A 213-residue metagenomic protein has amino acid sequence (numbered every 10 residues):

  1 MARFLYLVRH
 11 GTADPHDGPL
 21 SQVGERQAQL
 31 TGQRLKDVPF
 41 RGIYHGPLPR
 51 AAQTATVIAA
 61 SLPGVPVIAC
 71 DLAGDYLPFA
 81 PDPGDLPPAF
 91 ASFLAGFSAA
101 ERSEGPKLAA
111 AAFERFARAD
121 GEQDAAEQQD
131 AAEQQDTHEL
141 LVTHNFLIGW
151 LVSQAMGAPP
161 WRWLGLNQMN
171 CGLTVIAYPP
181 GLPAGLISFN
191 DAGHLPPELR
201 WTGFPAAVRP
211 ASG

Functional and structural regions predicted by a protein language model:
M1-A2, G64, D75-D85, Q123-T137 (+1 more regions): Acidic, low-complexity terminal tails and accessory targeting/binding regions of phosphate-metabolizing enzymes
R3-I58, G105-P106, A110: Loop-to-helix element that buttresses phosphate recognition and phosphoryl-transfer chemistry
L5, Q135-F146: Generic beta-sheet signal
V8, C70-L72, F189: Conserved beta-strand termini and adjacent loop/short-helix elements that scaffold enzyme active sites in alpha/beta
G11, N145, A192: Active-site metal-binding loops of divalent metal-dependent hydrolases
Q29-A100: Phosphate-coordination/substrate-recognition cap region in phosphate-metabolizing enzymes
V57, W150, Q154: Active-site signature of alpha/beta-hydrolase-fold catalytic machinery across serine- and Asp/Cys-nucleophile hydrolases
G96-D136: Internal catalytic-core helix/loop-beta-alpha segment that presents or stabilizes conserved functional determinants
